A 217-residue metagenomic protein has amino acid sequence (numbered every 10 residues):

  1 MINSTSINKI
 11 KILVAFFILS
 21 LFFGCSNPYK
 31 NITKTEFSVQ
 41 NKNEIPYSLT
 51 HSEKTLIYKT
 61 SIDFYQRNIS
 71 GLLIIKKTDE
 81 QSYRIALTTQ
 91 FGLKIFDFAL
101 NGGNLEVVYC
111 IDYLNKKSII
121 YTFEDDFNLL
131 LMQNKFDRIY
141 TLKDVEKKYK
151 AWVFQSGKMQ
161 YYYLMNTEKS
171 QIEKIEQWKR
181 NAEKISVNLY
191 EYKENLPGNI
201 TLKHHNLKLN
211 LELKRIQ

Functional and structural regions predicted by a protein language model:
I2-V14: Bacterial N-terminal signal peptides that target proteins for export
L21-G24: C-terminal motif of bacterial Sec signal peptides marking the signal peptidase cleavage site
S26-Y29: Bacterial signal peptide processing site
E44-S82: Post-signal-peptide N-terminal segment of Sec-exported extracytoplasmic proteins
Y83-L87, L105-Y109, E173-Q177, L202: Short hydrophobic/aromatic-rich beta-strand segments that constitute the beta-sheet cores of beta-sandwich/beta-barrel
A86-F96: Membrane-embedded segments
E106-K135: Acidic/charged, solvent-exposed loop-and-adjacent secondary-structure segments enriched in E/D, K/R, S/T, and G/P
K148-Q217: Gly/Pro-enriched, hydrophobic low-complexity segments that function as extracytoplasmic propeptides/linkers
